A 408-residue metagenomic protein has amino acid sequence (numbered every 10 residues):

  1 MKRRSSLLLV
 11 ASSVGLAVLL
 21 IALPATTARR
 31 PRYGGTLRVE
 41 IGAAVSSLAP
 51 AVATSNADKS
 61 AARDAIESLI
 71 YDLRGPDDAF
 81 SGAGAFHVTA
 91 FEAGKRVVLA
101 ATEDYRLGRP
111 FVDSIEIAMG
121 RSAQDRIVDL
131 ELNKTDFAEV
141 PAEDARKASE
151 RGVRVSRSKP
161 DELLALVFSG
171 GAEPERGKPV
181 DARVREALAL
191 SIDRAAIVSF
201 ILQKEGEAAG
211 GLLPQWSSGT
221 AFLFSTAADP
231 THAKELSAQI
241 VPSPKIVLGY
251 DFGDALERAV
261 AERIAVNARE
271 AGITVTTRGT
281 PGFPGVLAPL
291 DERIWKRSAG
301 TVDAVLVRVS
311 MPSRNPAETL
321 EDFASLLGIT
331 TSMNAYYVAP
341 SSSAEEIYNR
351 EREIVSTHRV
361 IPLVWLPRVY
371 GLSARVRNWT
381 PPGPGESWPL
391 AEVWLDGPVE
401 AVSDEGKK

Functional and structural regions predicted by a protein language model:
R30, E186, V198-S199, T276-V286 (+3 more regions): Extracytoplasmic/peripheral linker and loop segments enriched in polar/acidic and small residues with frequent Thr/Pro
E40-A83: N-terminal lobe/hinge region of extracytoplasmic solute-binding protein
S68-P110, S114, Q124, L395-K407: Gly/Pro-rich hinge or "lid" segments in bacterial periplasmic/extracellular proteins
D72-L73, A100-E103, P160-A187, S191 (+3 more regions): A bilobed periplasmic-binding-protein/Venus flytrap-type ligand-binding module shared by bacterial periplasmic
A93, A238-R308: Ligand/substrate-recognition segments at binding pockets and active sites
D104-K147: Ligand-site clamp/hinge motif
E175, Q203, E207-I240, F252-A259: Structural transition elements
R176-W216, A259-V260, R350-R359: Periplasmic-binding protein-like
